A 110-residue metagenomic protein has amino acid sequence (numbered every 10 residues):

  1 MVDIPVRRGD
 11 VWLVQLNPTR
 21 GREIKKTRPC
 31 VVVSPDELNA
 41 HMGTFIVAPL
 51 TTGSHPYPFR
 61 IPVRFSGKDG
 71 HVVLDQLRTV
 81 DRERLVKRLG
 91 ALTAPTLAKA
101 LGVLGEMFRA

Functional and structural regions predicted by a protein language model:
M1-A110: Conserved functional hotspots at enzyme active or ligand-binding sites that engage polyanionic ligands
